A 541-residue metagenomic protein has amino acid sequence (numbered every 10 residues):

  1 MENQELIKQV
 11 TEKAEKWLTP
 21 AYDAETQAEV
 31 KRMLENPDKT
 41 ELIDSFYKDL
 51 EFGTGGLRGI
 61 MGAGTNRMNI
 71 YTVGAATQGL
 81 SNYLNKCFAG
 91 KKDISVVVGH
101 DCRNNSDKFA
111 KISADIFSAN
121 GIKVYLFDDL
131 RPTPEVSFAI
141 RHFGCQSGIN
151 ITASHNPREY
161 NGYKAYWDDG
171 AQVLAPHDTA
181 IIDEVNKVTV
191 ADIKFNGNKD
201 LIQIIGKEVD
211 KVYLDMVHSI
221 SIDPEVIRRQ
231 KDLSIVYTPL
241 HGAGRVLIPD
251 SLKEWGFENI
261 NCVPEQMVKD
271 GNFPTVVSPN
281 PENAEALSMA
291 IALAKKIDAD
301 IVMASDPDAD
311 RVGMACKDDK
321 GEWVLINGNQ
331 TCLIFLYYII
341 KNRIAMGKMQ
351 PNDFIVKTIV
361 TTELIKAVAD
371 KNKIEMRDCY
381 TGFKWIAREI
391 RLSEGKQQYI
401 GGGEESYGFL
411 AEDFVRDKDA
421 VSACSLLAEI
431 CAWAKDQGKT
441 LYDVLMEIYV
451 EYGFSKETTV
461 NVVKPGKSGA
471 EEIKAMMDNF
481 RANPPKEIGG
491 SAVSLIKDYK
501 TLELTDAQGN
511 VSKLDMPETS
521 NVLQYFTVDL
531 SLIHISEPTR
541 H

Functional and structural regions predicted by a protein language model:
I7, A14-S113, Q203-D232, A243 (+1 more regions): An N-terminal, well-structured beta->alpha segment
W17, A21, E25, E41-S45 (+3 more regions): Gly/Ser/Thr-enriched, mixed-charge loops and adjacent short helices that form phosphate/oxyanion-binding elements
K48-N66, A153-N156, P239-L247, P307 (+2 more regions): Conserved phosphate/anionic-ligand binding catalytic regions in large, soluble enzymes, centered on
V97-Y160, E258-G313: N-terminal small/polar loop signature for handling phosphorylated ligands or for N-terminal nucleophile
Y166-K194, N329-N352, K357-A367, A420: Glycine-rich phosphate-binding loop plus the immediately following alpha-helix
K295, A299-I301, E322-V324, N342-L532 (+1 more regions): Phosphate-binding and adjacent anionic-ligand microenvironments
E537-H541: Short "domain-exit" segments at the C-terminal end of structured domains
